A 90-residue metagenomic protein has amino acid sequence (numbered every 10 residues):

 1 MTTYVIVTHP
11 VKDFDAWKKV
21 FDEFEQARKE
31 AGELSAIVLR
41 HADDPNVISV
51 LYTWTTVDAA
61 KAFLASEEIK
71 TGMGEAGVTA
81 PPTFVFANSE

Functional and structural regions predicted by a protein language model:
M1-T71, V78-E90: Short S/T/G/P-rich N-terminal loop/turn motif that feeds into the first structured element of a domain
